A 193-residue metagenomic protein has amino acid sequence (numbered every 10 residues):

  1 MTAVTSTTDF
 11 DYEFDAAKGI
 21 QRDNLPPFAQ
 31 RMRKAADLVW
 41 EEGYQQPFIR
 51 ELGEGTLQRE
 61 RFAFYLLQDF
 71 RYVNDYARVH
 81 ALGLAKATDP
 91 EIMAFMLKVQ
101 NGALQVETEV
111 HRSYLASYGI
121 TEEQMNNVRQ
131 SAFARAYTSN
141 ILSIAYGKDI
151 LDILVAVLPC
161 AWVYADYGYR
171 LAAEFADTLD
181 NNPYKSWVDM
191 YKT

Functional and structural regions predicted by a protein language model:
T2-A3, I20-P27, A35, A85 (+2 more regions): Domain-length accessory/inserted modules outside core catalytic folds
T2-Y12, K86-I92: Charge-dense, low-complexity polyampholytic segments
S6-A16, I20, R33-L57, Y76: Short alpha-helical hairpin
I20, E91-T193: Active-site-proximal alpha-helical scaffolds that flank and shape metal-associated catalytic sites
L25-Q30, R59: An N-terminal domain-start capping segment
P26-P27, Q46, N182, T193: Serine-centered coil/turn micro-motif
D37-E42, L57-K86, V106, V155-A165: Alpha-helical bundle segments that constitute or directly flank the non-heme di-iron/ferroxidase center
G53, L57, A81-D89, Y146 (+1 more regions): Short, flexible helix-adjacent loops and helix caps
